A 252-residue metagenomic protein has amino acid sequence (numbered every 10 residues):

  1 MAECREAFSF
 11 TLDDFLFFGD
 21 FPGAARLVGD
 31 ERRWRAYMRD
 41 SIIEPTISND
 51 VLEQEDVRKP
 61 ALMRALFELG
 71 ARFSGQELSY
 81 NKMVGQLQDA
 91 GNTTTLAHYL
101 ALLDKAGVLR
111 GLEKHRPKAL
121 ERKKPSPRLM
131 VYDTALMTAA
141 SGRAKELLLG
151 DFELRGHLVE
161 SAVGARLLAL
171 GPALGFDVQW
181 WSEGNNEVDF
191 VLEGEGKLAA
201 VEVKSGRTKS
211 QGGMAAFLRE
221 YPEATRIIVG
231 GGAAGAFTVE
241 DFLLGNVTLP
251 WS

Functional and structural regions predicted by a protein language model:
M1-A7: Alpha-helical sensor/transducer elements of the RecA-like P-loop NTPase core
C4, G19, D189: Residue-level signal for inorganic ion chemistry
F8-E44, L52: Amphipathic alpha-helical "lid/sensor" segments that cap RecA-like P-loop NTPase cores
R32-E195: Accessory nucleic acid-recognition modules appended to NTPase machines
Q179, A199, T225-I228: A structural signal for isolated positions on well-ordered beta-strands in alpha/beta enzyme cores
G196-T208: Active-site ExK catalytic segment of metal-dependent nucleases
S205-V247: Catalytic cores of nucleic-acid endonucleases
